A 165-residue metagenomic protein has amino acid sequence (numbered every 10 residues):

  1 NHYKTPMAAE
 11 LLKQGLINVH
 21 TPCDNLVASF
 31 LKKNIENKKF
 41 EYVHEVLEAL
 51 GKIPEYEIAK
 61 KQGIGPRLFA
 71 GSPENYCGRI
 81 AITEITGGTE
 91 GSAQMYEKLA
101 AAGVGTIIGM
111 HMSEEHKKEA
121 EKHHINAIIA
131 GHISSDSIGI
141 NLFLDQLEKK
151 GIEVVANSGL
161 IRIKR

Functional and structural regions predicted by a protein language model:
N1-G109, E114-E115, E119, I125-R165: Non-catalytic interface/targeting segments
